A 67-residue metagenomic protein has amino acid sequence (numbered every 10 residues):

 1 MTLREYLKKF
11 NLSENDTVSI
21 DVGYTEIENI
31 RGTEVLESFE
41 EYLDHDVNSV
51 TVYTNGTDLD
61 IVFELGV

Functional and structural regions predicted by a protein language model:
L3-Y24: N-terminal acidic leader/helix
S19-V67: Detector for the mature cores of small, proteolytically processed and post-translationally modified peptide effectors
